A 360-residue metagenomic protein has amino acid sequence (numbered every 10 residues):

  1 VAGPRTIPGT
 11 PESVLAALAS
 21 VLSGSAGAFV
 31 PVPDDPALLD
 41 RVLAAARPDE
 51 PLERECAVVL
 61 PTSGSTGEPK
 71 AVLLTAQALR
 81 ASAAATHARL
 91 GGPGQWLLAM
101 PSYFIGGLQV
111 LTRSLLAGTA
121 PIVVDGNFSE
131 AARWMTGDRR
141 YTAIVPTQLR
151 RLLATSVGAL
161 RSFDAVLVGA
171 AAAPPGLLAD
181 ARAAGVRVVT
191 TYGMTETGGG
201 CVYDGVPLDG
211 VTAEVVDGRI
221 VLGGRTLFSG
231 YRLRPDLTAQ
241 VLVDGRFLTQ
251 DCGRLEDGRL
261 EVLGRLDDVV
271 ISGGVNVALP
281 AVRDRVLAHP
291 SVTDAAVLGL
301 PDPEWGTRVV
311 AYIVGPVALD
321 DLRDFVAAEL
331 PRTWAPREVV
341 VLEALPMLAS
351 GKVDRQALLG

Functional and structural regions predicted by a protein language model:
P4, P8-L15, A46-P61, G92-Q95: Conserved pre-ATP/AMP-binding loop-to-beta segment of ANL
P8-E12, F29-L39, T119-G137, V277-V282: ATP-dependent adenylate-forming carboxylate-activation enzymes
G27, A76-A84, Q95-R151, V189: AMP-binding/adenylate-forming
E55-A84, G91: Conserved AMP-binding A3 loop
A154-D204, E214: Gly/Ser/Thr-rich phosphate-binding loop
P207, V216-V241, V277: Conserved ATP/PPi-binding loop(s) of AMP-dependent carboxylate-activating enzymes
G224, G230, C252-W334: AMP-binding/adenylate-forming catalytic core of the ANL superfamily
P331-V353: AMP-binding/adenylate-forming catalytic domain of the ANL superfamily
